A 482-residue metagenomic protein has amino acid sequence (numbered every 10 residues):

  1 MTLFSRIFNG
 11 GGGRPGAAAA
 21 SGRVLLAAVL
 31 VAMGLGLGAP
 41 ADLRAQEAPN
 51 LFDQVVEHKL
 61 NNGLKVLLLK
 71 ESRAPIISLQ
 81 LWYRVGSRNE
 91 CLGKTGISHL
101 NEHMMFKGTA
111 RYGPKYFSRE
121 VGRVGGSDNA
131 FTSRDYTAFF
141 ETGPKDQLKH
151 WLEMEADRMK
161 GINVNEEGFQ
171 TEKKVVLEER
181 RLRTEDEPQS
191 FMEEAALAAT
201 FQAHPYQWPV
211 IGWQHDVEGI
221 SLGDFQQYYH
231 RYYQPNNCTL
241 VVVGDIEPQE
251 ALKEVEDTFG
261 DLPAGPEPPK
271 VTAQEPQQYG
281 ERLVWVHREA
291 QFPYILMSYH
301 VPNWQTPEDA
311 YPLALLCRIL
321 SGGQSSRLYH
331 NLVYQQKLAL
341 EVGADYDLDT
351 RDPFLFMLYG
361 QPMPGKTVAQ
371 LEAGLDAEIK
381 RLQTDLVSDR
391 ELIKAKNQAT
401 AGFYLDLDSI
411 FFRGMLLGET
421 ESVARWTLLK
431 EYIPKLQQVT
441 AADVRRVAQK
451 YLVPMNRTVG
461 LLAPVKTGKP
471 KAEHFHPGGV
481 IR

Functional and structural regions predicted by a protein language model:
M1-S21: N-terminal secretory signal peptides that target proteins for export/translocation
S21-A39: Bacterial N-terminal signal peptides
A39-S87, R111-D146, R183-N237, D261-P307 (+7 more regions): Non-catalytic beta-strand/loop surface segments
G86-K94: Short pre-active-site segment immediately N-terminal to the catalytic Zn-binding motif
T95-T109: Active-site SXXK
A156-E166, T258-P266, D376-L386: A common structural junction motif
R425-K430: C-terminal soluble interaction/assembly domains
